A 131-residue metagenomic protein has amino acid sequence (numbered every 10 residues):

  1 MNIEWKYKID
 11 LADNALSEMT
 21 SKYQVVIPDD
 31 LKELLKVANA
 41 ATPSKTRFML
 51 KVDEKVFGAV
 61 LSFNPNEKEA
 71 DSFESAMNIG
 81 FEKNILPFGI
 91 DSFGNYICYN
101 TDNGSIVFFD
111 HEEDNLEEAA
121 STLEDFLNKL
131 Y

Functional and structural regions predicted by a protein language model:
M1, Y99, K129-Y131: Alpha-helix C-terminal capping segments
M1-N95: A surface-exposed partner-binding patch
N95-T101: Broad, structure-driven detector of short, well-ordered beta-strand segments within folded domains
Y96, I106-F109: Short, compact, well-ordered microdomains
T101-I106, L123-D125: A short, sequence-level motif marking secondary-structure junctions
H111-D114: Short, solvent-exposed aromatic-acidic interface loops
L116-Y131: Compact, glycine/acidic-enriched structural inserts
